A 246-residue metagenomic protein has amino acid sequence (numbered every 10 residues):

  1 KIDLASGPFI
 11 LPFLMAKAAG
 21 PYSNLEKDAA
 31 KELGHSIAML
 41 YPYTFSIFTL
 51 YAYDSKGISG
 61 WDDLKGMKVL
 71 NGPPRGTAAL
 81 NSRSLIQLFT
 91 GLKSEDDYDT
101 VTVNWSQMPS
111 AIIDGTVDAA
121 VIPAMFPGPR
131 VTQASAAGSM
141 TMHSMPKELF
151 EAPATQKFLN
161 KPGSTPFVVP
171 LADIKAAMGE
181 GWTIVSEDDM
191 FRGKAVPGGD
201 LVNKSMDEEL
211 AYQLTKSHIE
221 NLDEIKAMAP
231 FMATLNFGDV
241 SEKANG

Functional and structural regions predicted by a protein language model:
K1, P42-D114, D223, F237: Bilobed "Venus flytrap"/periplasmic-binding protein-like clamshell domains and structurally analogous long
K1-K31, L50, S106-I112, F126-S135 (+1 more regions): Pocket-flanking alpha-helical
I2-G7, K68-V69, I113-I122, A136-T141: Alpha-to-beta junction loops
K27-T44, G181-F191: A structural signal for short loop-to-beta-strand junctions that line the ligand-binding cleft of periplasmic/secreted
S36-I37, K68-P74, P197-S205, G238-G246: Second-shell loop/turn segments in exported
A38-I47, S135-A137, S144-K147, R192-A195: Short Pro/Gly-enriched coil loops immediately N-terminal to beta-strands
H143-Q213: C-terminal lobe and pocket-closing loops of periplasmic/extracytoplasmic Venus-flytrap solute-binding proteins
H218-N236: Periplasmic-binding protein-like
